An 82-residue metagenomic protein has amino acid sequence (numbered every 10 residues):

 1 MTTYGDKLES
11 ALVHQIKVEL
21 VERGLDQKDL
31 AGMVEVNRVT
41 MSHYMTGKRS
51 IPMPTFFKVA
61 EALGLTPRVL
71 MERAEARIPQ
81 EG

Functional and structural regions predicted by a protein language model:
M1-R23: A short, Lys/Arg-rich alpha-helix, primarily the initiator
M1-T3, G24, M71-G82: Short, charged recognition helix plus adjacent turn of helix-turn-helix-like nucleic-acid-binding domains
Q15, D26, P52-T55, T66: Residues that mark the N-terminal boundary/hinge immediately upstream of a DNA-recognition element
L20, A31, A60: The alpha-helix within a helix-turn-helix
V21, E35, T46, E75: Residue-level detection of the helix-turn-helix DNA-binding "recognition helix"
G24-H43: Short alpha-helical DNA-recognition segment
V39, R49, R68: Key DNA-contact positions within bacterial/archaeal DNA-binding proteins
K48-E61: Short, basic-rich loop-to-helix N-cap that marks the start of a DNA-contacting helix
